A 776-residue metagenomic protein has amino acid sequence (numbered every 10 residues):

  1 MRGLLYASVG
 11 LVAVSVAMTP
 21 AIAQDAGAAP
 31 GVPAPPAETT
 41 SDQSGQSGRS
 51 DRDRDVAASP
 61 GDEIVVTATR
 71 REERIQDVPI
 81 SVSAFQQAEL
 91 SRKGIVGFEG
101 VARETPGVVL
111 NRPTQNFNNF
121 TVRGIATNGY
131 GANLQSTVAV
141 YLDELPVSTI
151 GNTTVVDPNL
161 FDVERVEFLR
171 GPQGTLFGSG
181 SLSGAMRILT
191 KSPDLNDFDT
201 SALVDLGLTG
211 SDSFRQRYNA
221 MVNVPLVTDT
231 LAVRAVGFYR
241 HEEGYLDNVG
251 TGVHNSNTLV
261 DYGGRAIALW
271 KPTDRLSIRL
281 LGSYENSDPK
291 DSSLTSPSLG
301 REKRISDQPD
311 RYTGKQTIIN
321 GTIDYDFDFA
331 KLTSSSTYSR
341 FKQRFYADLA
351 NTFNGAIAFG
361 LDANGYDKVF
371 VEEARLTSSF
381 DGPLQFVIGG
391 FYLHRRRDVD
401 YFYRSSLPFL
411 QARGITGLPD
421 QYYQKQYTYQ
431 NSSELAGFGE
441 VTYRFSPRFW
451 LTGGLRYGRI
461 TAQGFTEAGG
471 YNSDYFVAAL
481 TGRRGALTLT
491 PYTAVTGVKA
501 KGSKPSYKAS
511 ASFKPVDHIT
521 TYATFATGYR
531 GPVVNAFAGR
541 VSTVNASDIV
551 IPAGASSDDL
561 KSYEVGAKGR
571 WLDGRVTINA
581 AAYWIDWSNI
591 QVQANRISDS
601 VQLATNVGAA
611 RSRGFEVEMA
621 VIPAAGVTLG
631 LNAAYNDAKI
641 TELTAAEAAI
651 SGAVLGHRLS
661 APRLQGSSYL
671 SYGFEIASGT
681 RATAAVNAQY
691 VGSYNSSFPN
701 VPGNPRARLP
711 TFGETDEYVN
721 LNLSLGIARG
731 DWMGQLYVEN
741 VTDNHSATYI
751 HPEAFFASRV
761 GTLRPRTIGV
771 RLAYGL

Functional and structural regions predicted by a protein language model:
E63, F98-E99, F120-T121, V138-L142 (+4 more regions): N-terminal periplasmic accessory domains that precede and gate Gram-negative outer-membrane beta-barrel machines
Y130, V138, D143-R170, A220 (+1 more regions): Short acidic/polar hinge/loop motifs at secondary-structure boundaries that mediate gating or recognition
D199-S201, G210-P289, G314-G321, K368 (+5 more regions): Transmembrane beta-barrel wall of Gram-negative outer-membrane proteins
N219, N320-L349, K514, T520-R530 (+6 more regions): Membrane-embedded beta-barrel scaffold of Gram-negative outer-membrane proteins
L246-N257, S292-D307, Y346-D362, F402-Y427 (+6 more regions): Solvent-exposed loop segments that connect transmembrane elements
L269-D274, L281-S283, L376-S379, F391 (+2 more regions): Structural signature of Gram-negative outer-membrane beta-barrels, strongest in the C-terminal barrel of TonB-dependent
F386-V387, P447, L451, T577-W587 (+2 more regions): Gram-negative outer-membrane beta-barrel transporters
Q689-V701, G726-L776: C-terminal beta-signal and adjacent terminal beta-strands/loops of Gram-negative outer-membrane beta-barrel proteins
